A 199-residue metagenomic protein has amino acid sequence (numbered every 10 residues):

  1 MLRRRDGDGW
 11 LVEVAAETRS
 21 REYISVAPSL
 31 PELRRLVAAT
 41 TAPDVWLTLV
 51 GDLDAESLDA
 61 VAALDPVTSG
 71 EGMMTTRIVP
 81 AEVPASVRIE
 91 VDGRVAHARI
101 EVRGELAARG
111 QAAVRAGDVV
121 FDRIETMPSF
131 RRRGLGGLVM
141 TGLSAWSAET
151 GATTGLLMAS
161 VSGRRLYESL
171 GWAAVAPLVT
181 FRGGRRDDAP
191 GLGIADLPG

Functional and structural regions predicted by a protein language model:
M1-G9, T18-S20, G70, V91-A98 (+1 more regions): A short helix-loop-beta-strand connector motif used in the catalytic cores of GNAT acetyltransferases and, in some
M1-L58: N-terminal charged segments
E32-L36, T126, R132-A145, E149 (+1 more regions): Conserved acetyl-CoA-binding loop-helix of GNAT-fold acetyltransferases
A42-G51, S147-A159: Conserved GNAT acetyl-CoA-binding A-motif
L47-G51, P66-T76, M158, A173-G191 (+1 more regions): Conserved catalytic-core motifs of GNAT/GCN5-like acyltransferases
D54-D65, G137, E149, V161-L178 (+1 more regions): Conserved active-site alpha-helix within GNAT-family acetyltransferase domains
A62-G104: Acyltransferase donor/substrate-recognition loop-hinge adjacent to the catalytic core
E90-M127: A conserved beta-strand-loop-helix scaffold within acyl/acetyltransferase catalytic domains
